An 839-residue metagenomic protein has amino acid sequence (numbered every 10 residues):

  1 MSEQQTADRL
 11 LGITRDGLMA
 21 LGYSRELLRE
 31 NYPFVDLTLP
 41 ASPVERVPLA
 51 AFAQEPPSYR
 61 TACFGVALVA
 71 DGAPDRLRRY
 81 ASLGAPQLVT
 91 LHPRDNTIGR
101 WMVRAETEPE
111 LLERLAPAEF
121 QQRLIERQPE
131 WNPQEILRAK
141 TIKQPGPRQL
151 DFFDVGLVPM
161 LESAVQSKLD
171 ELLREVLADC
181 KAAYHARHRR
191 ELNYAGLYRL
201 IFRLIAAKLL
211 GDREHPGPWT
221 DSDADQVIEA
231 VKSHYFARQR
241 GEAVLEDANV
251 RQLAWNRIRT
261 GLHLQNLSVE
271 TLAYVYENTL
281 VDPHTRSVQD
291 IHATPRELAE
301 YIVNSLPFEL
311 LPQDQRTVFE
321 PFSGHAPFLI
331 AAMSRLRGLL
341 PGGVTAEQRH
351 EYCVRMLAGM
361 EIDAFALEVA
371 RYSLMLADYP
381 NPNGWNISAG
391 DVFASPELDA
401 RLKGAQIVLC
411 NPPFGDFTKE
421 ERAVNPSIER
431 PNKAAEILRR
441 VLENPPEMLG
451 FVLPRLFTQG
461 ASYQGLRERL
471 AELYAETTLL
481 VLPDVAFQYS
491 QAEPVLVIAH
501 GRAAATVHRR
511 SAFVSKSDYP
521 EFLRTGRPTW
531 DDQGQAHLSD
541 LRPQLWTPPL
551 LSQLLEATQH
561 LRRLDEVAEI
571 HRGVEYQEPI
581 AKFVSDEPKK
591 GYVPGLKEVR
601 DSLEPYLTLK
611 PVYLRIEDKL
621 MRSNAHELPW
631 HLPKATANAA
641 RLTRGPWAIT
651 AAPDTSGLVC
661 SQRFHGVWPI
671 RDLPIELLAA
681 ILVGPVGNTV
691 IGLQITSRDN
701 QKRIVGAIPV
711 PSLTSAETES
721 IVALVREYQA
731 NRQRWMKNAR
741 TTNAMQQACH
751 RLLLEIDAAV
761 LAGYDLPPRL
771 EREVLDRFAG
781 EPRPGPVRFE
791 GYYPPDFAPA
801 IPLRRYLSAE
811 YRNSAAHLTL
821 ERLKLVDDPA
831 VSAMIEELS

Functional and structural regions predicted by a protein language model:
S2-A207, L253-A273, L473, S720-A723 (+1 more regions): Short, basic/polar, glycine-containing "phosphate-handling" surface segments that engage DNA
L68-S82, Q87-T90, G450, P549-S720 (+1 more regions): Polybasic, glycine- and aromatic-enriched phosphate-binding surface used to engage nucleic acids
E106-E110, R123-L124, I330, L367 (+6 more regions): Signature of N6-adenine DNA methyltransferases within the class I
G146-R355, M360-V369, D391, P396 (+4 more regions): Class I S-adenosyl-L-methionine
G156-L197, I201-L204, R213-H215, V495-T643 (+1 more regions): C-terminal substrate-recognition regions of SAM-dependent nucleic acid methyltransferases
Y184-I201, H263-E270, I428-R430, E587-K589 (+3 more regions): Structural motif
L306-E309, F319, V441, A503 (+5 more regions): Proline-centric
A536-V584, G591-K597, D601, S712-S839: Non-catalytic DNA-recognition/assembly elements of restriction-modification systems
